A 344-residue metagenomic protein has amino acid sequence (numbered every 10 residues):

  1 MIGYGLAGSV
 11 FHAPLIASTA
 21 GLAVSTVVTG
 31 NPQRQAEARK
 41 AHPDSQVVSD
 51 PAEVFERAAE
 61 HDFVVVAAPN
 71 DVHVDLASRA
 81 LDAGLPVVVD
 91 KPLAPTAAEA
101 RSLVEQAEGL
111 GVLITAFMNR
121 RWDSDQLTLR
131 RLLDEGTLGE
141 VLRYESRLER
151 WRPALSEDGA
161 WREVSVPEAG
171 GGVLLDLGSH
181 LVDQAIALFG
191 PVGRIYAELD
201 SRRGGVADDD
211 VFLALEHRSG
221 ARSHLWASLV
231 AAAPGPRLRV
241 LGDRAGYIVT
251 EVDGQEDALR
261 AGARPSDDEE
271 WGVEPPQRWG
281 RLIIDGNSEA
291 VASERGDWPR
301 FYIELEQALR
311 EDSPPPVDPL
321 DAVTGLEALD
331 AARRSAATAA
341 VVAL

Functional and structural regions predicted by a protein language model:
M1-H42: N-terminal Rossmann-like dinucleotide-binding module
G8, S49, V66, V89 (+3 more regions): Hydrophobic residues in well-ordered beta-strands that form the structural core
T19, R239, R244-L320: C-terminal glycine/acidic-rich active-site capping loop/insertion
S45-V104: Beta-loop-alpha module in the N-terminal Rossmann-like domain of NAD(P)-dependent dehydrogenases, especially those
E53, F63-V65, P265, W271 (+1 more regions): C-terminal helix-rich "cap/oligomerization" subdomain common to oxidoreductases
S102-R120, E140-Y144: Rossmann-fold dehydrogenase core element
R121-G204, A339: Predominantly a Rossmann-like dinucleotide-binding segment in NAD(P)-dependent oxidoreductases
D183-A258, P299-E311: Contiguous beta-strand/loop segments that form the cofactor/metal-binding neighborhood of enzyme cores
